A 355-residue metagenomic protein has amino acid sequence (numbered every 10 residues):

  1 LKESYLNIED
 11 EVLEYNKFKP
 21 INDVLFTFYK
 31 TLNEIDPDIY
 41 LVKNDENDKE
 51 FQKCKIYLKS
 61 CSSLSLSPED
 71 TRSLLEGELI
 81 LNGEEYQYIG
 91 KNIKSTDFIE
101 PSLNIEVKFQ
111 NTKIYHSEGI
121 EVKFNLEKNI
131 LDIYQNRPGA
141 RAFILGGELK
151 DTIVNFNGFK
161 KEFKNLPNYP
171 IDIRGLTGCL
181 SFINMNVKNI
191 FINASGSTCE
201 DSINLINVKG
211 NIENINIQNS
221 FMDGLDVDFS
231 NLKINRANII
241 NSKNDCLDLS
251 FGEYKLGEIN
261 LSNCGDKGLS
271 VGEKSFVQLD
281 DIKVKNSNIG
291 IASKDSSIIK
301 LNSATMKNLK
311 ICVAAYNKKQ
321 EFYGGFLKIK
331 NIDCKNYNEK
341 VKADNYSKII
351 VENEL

Functional and structural regions predicted by a protein language model:
L1-S4: Beta/coil-rich, acidic/histidine-enriched accessory regions frequently appended to metallopeptidases
L6, D10-L355: Extracellular beta-rich repeat passengers
